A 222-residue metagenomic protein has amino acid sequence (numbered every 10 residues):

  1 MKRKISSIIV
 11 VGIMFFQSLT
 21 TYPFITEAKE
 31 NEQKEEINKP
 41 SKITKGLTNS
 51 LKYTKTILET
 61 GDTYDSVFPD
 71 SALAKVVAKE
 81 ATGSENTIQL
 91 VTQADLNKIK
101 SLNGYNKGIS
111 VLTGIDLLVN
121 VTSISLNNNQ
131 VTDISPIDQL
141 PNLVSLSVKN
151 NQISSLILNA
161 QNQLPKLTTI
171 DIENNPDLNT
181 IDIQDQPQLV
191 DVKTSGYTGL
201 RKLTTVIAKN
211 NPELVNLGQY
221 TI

Functional and structural regions predicted by a protein language model:
K2-I8, P23-V119, G199-I222: N-terminal capping/linker segments that flank leucine-rich repeat
V10-S18: Hydrophobic core
I99, V121, L143, I153 (+5 more regions): Conserved hydrophobic position(s) of the canonical leucine-rich repeat
L102, I124-L126, L146-V148, I170-I172 (+3 more regions): Conserved hydrophobic beta-strand positions in leucine-rich repeat
I115-L117, S135-L140, I157-L164, I183-Q188 (+2 more regions): A structural signal for leucine-rich repeat
T122-L126, Q130-V148, Q152, T168-T169: A detector of tandem-repeat and repeat-rich interaction/domain scaffolds
Q139, Q152, E173, Q184 (+2 more regions): Intrinsically disordered, low-complexity segments used as extracellular stalks/linkers and nuclear/regulatory IDRs
